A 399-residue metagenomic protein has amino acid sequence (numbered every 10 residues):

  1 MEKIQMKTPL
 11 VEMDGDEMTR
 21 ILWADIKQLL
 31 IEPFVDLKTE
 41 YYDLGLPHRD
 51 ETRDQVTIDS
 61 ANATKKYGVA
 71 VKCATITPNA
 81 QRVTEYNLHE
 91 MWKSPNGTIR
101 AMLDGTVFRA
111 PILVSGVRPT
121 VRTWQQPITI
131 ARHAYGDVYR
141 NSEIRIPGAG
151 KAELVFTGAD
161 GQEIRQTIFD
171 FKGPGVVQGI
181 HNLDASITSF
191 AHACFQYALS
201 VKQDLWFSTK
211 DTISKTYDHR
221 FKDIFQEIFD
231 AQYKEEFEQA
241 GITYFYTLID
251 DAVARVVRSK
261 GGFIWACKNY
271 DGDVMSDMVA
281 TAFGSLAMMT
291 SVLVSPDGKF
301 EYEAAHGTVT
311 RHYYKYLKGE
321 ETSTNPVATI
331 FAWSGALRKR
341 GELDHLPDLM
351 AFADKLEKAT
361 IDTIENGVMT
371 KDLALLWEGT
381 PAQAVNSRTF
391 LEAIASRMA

Functional and structural regions predicted by a protein language model:
E2-M6, M18, L22-W23, Q28-R53 (+1 more regions): N-terminal alpha-helical transmembrane segments of multi-pass membrane transport and channel/translocase proteins
M6-D25, L154-T247: Glycine-rich phosphate/diphosphate-binding loop of Rossmann-like nucleotide-binding domains
D36-Y41, V201-T209, Y233-Y246, G341-A353 (+1 more regions): Flexible, glycine/charged-enriched surface loops at secondary-structure junctions
L46-S60, K222-F263, C267: N-terminal small/polar loop signature for handling phosphorylated ligands or for N-terminal nucleophile
H48-A159, E163, Y270, V274: N-terminal glycine-rich phosphate/adenylate-binding segment common to multiple enzyme folds
A134-Y135, R140-A191, A198, L343-L346 (+2 more regions): Glycine-rich phosphate/pyrophosphate-binding loop and the adjoining helix
V256-K355, D362-N366: Glycine-rich phosphate/nucleotide-binding loop
